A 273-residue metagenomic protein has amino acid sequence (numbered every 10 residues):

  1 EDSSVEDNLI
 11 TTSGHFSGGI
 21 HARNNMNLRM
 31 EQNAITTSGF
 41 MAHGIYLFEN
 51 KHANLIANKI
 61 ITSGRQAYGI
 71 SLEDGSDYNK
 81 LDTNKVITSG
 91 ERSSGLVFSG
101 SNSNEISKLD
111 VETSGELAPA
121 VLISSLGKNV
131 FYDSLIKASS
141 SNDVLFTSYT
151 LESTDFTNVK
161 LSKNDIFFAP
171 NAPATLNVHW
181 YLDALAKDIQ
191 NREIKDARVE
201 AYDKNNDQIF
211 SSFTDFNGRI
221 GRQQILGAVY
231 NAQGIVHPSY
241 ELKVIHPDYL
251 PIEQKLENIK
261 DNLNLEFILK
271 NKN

Functional and structural regions predicted by a protein language model:
E1, H15-N24, A42-E49, R65-D74 (+4 more regions): Glycine-rich beta-solenoid repeat tracts in large extracellular/virion proteins
L28, A53, N79, N104 (+3 more regions): Short beta-strand/loop motifs in extracellular/secreted proteins, especially within beta-sandwich accessory domains
V159-K163, A228-L256: A short, solvent-exposed loop/turn motif at the edges and junctions of modular extracellular/periplasmic domains
P173, Q254-N273: Extracellular beta-sheet/turn segments enriched in Thr/Pro/Gly and aliphatic residues
L176-Q190, N273: A short, Gly/Thr-enriched small/hydrophobic beta-strand-prone motif that recurs across taxa
L185-R198, Y202-D203: Structural motif
D203-Y230, L256: Short, acidic Ser/Thr/Gly-rich low-complexity loop/linker segments typical of extracellular and cell-surface proteins
